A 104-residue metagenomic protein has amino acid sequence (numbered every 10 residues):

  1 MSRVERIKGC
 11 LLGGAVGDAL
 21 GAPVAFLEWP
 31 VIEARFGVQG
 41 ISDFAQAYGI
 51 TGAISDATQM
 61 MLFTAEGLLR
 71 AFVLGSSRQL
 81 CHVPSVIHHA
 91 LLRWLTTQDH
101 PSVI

Functional and structural regions predicted by a protein language model:
M1-I104: Structured, active/binding-site neighborhoods that engage oxygen-rich ligands
